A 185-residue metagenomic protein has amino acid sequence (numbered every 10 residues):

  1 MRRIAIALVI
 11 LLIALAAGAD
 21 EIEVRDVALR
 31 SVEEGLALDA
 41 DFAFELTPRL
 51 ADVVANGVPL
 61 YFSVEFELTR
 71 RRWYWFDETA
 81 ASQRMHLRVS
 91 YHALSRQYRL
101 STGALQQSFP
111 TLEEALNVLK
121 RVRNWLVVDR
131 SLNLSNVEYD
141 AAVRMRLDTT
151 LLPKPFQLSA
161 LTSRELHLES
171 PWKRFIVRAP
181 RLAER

Functional and structural regions predicted by a protein language model:
R2-V9: Sec-dependent signal peptide recognition, specifically the positively charged N-region followed immediately by
A14-A16: N-terminal signal peptide c-region/cleavage motif recognized by signal peptidases
A19-L60: N-terminal onset of structured domains
I22-A28, P48, R84-H86, N124-R130: Short structured motifs
S31-L36, H92-R96, S131-D140: A short, structured loop/turn motif at beta-sheet edges
E45, R49-A51, N117-L134: Signal that preferentially marks extracellular ectodomain short beta-strand elements of beta-sandwich modules
L50-R121: Structured domain cores in non-transmembrane regions
R130-R185: Glycine-rich, aromatic-bearing surface loops/beta-hairpins
